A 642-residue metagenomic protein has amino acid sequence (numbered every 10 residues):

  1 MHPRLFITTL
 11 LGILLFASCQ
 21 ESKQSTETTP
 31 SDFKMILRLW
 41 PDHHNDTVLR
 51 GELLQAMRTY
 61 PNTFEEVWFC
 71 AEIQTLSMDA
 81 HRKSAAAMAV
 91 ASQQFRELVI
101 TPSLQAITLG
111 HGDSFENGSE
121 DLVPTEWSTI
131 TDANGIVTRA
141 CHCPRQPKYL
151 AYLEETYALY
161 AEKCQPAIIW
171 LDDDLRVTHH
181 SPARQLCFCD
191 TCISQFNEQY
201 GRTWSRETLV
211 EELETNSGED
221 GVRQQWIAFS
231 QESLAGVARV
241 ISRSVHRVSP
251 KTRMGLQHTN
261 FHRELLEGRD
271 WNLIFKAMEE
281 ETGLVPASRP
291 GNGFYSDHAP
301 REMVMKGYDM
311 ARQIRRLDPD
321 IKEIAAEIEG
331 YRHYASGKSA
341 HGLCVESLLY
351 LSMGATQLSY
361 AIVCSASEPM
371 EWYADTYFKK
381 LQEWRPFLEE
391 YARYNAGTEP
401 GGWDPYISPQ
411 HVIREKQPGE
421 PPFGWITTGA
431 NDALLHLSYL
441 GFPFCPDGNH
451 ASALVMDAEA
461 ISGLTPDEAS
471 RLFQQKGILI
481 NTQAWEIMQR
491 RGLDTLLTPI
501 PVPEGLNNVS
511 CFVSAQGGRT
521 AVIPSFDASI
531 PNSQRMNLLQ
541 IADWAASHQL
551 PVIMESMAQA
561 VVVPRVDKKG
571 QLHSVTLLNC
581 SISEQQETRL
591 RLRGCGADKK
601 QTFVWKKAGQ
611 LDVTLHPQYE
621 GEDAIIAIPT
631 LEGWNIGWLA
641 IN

Functional and structural regions predicted by a protein language model:
I7-A17: Bacterial N-terminal signal peptides
S25-M57, T63: Boundary/entry segment of secreted carbohydrate-active catalytic domains
M35-D46, C70-S84, G135-E154, G218-G236 (+6 more regions): The substrate-binding groove and active-site-proximal loops of carbohydrate-active enzymes, especially glycoside
L53-M57, F69-T125, I241: Aromatic-lined substrate-binding rim segments of carbohydrate-active enzymes
Y60, E65, A71, D113-F115 (+8 more regions): Hydrophobic targeting/anchoring helices
T101-C164, S181, C192, F196 (+2 more regions): Active-site-adjacent "subsite" loops/lids of carbohydrate-active enzymes
C141-R176, L234, S244, E383 (+1 more regions): An active-site-proximal structural segment forming one wall of the substrate-binding cleft that immediately precedes
W425-G429, L434-L440, F444-N449, V455-N642: A conserved amphipathic helix/loop scaffold that creates a polar/acidic microenvironment used either to coordinate
